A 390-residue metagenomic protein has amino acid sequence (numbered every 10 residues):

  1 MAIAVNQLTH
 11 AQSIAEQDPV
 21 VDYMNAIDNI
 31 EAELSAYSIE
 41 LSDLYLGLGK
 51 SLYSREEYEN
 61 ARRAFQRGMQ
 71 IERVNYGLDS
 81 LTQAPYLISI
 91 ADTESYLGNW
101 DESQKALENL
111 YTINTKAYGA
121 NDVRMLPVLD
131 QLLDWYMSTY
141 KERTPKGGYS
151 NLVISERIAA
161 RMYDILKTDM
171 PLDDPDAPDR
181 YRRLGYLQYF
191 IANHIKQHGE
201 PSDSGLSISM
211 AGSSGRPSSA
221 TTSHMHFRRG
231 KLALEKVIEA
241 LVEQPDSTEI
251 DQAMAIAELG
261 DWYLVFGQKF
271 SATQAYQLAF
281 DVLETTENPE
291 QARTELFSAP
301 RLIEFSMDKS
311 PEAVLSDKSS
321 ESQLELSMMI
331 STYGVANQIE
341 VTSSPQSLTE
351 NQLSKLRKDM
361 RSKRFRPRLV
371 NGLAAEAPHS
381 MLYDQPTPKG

Functional and structural regions predicted by a protein language model:
M1-S51, R55: N-terminal leader/linker segments that initiate helical-solenoid repeat arrays
Q7, Q12-S13, S35-I39, D92 (+3 more regions): Charge-biased low-complexity segments
V20, I27, L34, L41 (+11 more regions): Heptad-repeat amphipathic alpha-helical coiled-coil interaction surface used for oligomerization/assembly
V20, M24-I27, R62, M69 (+8 more regions): Tetratricopeptide repeat
D43, P85, R124-P127, D179 (+1 more regions): Residue register of alpha-helical TPR repeats
E59-Y140: A generic tandem-repeat structural signature
